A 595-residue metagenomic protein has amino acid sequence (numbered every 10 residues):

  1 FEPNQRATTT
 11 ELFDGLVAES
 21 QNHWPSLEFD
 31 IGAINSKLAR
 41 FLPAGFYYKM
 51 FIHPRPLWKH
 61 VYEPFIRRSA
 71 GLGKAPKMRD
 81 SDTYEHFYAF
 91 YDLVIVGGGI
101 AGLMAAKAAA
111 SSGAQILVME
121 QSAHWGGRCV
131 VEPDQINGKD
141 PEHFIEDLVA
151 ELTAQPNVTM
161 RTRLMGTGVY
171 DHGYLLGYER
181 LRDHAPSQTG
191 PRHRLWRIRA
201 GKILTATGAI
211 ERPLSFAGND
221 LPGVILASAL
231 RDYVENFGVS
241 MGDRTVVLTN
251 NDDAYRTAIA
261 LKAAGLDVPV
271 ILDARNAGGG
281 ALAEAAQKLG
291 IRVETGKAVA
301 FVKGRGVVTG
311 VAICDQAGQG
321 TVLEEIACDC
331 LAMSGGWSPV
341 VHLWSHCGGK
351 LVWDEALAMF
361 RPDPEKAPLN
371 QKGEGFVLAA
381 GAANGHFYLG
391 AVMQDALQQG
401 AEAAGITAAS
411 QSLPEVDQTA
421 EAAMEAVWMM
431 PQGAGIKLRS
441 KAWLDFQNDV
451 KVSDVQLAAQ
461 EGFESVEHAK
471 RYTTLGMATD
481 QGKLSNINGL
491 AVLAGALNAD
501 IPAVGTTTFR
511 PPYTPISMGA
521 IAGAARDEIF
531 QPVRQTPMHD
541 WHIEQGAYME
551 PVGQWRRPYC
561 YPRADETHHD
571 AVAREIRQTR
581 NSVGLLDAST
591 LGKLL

Functional and structural regions predicted by a protein language model:
F1-I34, R40-V533: Residues forming the flavin
Y472, N488, G495-L595: Acidic, proline/glycine-enriched N-terminal capping motif
